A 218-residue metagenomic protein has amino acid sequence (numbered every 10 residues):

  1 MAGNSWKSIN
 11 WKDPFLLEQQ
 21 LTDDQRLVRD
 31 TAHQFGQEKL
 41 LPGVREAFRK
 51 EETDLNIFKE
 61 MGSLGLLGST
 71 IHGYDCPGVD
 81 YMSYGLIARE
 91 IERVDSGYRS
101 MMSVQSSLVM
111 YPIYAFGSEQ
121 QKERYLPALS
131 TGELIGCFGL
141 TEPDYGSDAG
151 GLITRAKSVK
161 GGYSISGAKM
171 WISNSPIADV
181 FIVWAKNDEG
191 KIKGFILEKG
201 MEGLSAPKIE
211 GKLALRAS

Functional and structural regions predicted by a protein language model:
M1-D24: Intrinsic disorder at enzyme termini
Q25, G36, I87, S118 (+4 more regions): Buried hydrophobic positions in well-ordered alpha/beta secondary-structure cores of metabolic enzymes
S63-G132, N174-V180: Internal helix-loop-helix
G132-L140: A short, Trp-centered hydrophobic/proline-enriched beta-strand micro-motif
S147-D148, Y163: Hydrophobic, small-residue-rich alpha-helical packing segments that form membrane-like cores
G151, G200-S218: Flexible, small-/acidic-enriched active-site or ligand-binding loops
T154-K157: A structural signal for short hydrophobic beta-strand segments in well-ordered beta-sheet cores
G161-G162, S166-P207: A short core secondary-structure module
